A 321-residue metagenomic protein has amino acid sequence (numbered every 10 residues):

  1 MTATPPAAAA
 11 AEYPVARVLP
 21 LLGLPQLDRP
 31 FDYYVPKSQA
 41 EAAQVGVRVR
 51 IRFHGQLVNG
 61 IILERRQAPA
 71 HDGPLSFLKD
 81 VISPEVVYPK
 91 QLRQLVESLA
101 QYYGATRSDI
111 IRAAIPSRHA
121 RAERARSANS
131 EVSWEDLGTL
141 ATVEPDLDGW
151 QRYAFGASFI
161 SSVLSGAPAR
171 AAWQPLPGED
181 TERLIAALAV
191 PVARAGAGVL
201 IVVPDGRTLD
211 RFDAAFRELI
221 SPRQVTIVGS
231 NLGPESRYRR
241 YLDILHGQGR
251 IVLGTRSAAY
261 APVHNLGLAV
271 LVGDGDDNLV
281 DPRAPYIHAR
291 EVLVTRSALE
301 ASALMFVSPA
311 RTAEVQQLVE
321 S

Functional and structural regions predicted by a protein language model:
M1-S321: Accessory, non-ATPase domains that flank or precede helicase/AAA+ motor cores in DNA-metabolism machines
